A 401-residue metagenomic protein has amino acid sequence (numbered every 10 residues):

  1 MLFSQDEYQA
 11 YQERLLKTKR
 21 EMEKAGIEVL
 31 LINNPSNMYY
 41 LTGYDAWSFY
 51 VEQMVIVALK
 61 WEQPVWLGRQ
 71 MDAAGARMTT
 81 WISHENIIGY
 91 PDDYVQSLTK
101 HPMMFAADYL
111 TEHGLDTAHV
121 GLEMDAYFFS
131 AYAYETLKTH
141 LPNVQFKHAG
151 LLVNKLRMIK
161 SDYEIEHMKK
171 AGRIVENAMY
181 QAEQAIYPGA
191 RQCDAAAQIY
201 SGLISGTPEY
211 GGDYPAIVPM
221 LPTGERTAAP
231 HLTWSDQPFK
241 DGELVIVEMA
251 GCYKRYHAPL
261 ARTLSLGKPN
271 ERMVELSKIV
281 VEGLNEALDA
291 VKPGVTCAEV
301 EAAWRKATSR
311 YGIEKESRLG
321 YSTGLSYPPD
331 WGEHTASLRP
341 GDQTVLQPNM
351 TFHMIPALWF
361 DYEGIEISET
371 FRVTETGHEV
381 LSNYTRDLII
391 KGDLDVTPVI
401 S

Functional and structural regions predicted by a protein language model:
M1-S401: Active-site neighborhoods and metal-handling regions in enzymes and metal-associated proteins
